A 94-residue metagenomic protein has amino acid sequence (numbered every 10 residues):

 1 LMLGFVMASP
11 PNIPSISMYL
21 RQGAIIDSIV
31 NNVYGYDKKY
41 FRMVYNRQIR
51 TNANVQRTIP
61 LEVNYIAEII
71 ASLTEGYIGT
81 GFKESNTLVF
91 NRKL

Functional and structural regions predicted by a protein language model:
L1-P10: Conserved GNAT acetyl-CoA-binding A-motif
M2, I25, I78: Short acidic/polar active-site loop segments enriched in Thr and Asp
S9-S15, R57-N64: A generic short-segment signal for beta-strand/edge and adjacent turn/coil regions
P10-I29, V33-D37: Conserved active-site alpha-helix within GNAT-family acetyltransferase domains
N32-P60, L88-L94: C-terminal "cap" of GNAT-fold acetyltransferases
P60, N64-L94: Non-catalytic interaction/regulatory modules that flank or connect domains
